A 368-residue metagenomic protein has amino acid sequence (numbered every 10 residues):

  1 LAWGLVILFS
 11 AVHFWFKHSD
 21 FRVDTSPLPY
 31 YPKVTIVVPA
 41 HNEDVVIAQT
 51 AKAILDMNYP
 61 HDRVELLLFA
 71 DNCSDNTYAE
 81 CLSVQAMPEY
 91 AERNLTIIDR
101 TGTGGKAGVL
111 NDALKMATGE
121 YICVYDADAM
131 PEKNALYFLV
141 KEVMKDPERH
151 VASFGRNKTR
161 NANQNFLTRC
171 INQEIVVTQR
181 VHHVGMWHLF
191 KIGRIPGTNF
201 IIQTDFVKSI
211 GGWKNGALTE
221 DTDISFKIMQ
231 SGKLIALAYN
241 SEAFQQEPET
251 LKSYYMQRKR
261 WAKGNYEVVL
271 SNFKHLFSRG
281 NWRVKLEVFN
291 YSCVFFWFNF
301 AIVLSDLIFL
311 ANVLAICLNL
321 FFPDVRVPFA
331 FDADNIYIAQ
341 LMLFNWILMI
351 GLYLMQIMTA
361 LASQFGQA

Functional and structural regions predicted by a protein language model:
L1-Y30, Q356-A360: N-terminal membrane-anchoring/stem segments of glycan-assembly enzymes
V23-L28, F295-A368: Membrane-embedded multi-pass helical conduit in multi-pass membrane proteins, especially envelope-biosynthetic
P32-T35, E65, D223: Cell-envelope/extracellular polymer assembly enzymes that use nucleotide-activated donors
A48, D75-V84, N134: Acidic helix N-cap motif at the loop->helix transition within catalytic regions of sugar-transfer enzymes
K52-R63: Short, acidic, metal-binding catalytic loop of nucleotide-sugar glycosyltransferases
H61, A70-A79, G102-T103: A conserved acidic beta->alpha catalytic loop
E89-E92, I98-K115, G119-E120, K133-L218 (+3 more regions): Long helical/loop segments within the catalytic core of UDP-sugar-dependent glycosyltransferases, especially the large
